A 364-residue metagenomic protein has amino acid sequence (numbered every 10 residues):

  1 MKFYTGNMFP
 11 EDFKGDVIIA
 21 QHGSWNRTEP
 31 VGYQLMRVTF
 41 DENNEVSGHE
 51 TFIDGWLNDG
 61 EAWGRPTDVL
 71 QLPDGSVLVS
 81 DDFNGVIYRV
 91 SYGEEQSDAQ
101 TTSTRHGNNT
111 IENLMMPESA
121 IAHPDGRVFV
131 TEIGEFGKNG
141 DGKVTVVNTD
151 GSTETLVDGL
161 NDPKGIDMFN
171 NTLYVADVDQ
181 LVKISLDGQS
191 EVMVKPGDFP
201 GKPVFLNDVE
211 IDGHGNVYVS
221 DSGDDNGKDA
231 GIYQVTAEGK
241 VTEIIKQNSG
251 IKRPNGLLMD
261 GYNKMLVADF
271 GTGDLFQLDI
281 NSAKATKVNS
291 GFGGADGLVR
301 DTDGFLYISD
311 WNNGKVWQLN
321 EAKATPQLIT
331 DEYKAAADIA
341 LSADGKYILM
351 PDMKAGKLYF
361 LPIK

Functional and structural regions predicted by a protein language model:
M1-F9, K14-G15, D59-D74, L114-R127 (+11 more regions): Beta-rich, blade/repeat-based domains predominating in secreted/periplasmic proteins but also intracellular
K2-K14, I18-M116, A122, R127 (+6 more regions): Beta-propeller domains with acidic blade repeats across secreted/periplasmic ectodomains and cytosolic WD/CNH propellers
K14, I19-P30, V130-N139, S220-G227 (+1 more regions): Short, conserved, GDST-rich strand-edge loop motifs in beta-rich repeat architectures
H22, D82, Y92, I133-E135 (+6 more regions): Short loop/turn segments immediately following the C-termini of beta-strands
Q34-M36, V86-Y88, G140-T145, Q180-V182 (+4 more regions): A short loop-to-beta-strand structural motif that recurs across blades of beta-propeller domains
D41-E45, R89-T102, K143-E154, M168-L173 (+11 more regions): Flexible "stalk/tail and boundary" regions
V77-D81, K183, Y347-M353: Short, exposed beta-strand-loop hairpins at the edges of beta-sheets in extracellular/periplasmic proteins
F83-G85, E135, Y333-A336, G345 (+2 more regions): A short, acidic, flexible beta-alpha connecting loop/helix-capping segment that sits on the rim of active
